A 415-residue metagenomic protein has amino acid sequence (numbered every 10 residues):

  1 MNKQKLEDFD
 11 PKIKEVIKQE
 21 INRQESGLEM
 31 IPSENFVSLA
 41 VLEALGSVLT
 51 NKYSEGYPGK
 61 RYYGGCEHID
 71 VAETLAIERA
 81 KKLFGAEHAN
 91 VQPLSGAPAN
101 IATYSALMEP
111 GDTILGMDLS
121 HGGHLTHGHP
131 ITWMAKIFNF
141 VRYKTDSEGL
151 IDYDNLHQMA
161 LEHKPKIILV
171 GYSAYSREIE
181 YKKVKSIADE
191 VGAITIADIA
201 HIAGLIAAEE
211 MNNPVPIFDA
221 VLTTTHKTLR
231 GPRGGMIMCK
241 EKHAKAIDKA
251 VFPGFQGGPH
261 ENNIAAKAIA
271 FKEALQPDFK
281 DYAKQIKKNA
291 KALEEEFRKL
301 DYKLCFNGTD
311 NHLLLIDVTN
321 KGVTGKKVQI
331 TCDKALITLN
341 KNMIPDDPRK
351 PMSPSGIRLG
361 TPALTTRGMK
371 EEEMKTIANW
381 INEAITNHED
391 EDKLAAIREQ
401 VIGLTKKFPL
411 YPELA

Functional and structural regions predicted by a protein language model:
M1-L75, S186, K406, Y411-A415: N-terminal glycine-rich, Lys/His-bearing helix-loop that initiates the first secondary-structure elements of many
F9-P11, K288-N289, P351-A415: PLP-dependent enzyme catalytic core of the Aspartate aminotransferase-like
E20-S26, K52-P58, P165, A244-K249 (+4 more regions): Short acidic (Asp/Glu) and glycine-rich catalytic loops that position anionic groups and cofactors
G27, P58-G59, H88, G258-E261 (+5 more regions): Flexible, glycine/charged-enriched surface loops at secondary-structure junctions
L75, R79-D301: Conserved PLP-enzyme active-site core in the AAT-like
S147-G149, E273-L275, N320-G322, A363-G368 (+1 more regions): A generic structural motif
A268, Q285-K291, N307-D317, P348-K350 (+1 more regions): A glycine-rich phosphate-binding loop feature that marks nucleotide/adenosyl-phosphate handling sites
K303-I357, T361-G368: Conserved PLP-binding catalytic core of the aspartate aminotransferase-like
